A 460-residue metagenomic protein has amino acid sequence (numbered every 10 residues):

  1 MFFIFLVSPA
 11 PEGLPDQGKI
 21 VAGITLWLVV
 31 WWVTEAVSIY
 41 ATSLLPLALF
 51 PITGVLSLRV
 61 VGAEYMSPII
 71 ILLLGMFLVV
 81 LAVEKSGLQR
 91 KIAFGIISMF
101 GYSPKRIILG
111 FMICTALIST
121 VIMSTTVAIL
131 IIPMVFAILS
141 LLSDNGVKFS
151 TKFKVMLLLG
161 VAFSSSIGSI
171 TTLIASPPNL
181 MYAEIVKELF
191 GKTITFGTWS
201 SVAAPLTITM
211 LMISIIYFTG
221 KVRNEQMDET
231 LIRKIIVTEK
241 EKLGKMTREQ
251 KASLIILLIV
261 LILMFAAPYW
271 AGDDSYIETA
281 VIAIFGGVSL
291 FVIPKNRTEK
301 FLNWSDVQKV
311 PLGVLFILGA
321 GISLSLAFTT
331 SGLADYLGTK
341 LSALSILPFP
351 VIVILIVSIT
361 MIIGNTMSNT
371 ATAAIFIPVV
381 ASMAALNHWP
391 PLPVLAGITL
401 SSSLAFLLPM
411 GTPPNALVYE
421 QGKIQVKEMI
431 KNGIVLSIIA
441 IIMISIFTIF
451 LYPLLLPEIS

Functional and structural regions predicted by a protein language model:
M1-V7, K85-L88, S124, V147-F163 (+7 more regions): Juxtamembrane and boundary regions of transmembrane helices in multi-pass small-molecule transporters and channels
F3, G23-V30, L45, L49 (+13 more regions): Lipid-exposed faces of alpha-helical membrane segments in multi-pass integral membrane proteins
A10, W27, Y40-K148, Q308 (+2 more regions): Membrane-embedded alpha-helical segments and adjacent helix-loop junctions characteristic of multi-pass solute
P11-I20, W31-W32, R59-P68, K192-P205 (+5 more regions): Interfacial loop-to-helix junctions that mark the boundaries of transmembrane helices in multi-pass membrane
P11-P15, W27-L44, T125, I216-T219 (+3 more regions): Flexible hinge motifs at transmembrane-helix junctions and intramembrane kinks/re-entrant loops in multi-pass membrane
P68-L78, T120-I131, W199-I215, S275-F285 (+1 more regions): Alpha-helical transmembrane segments
L73, K105-S119, N145-G168, I194-V202 (+2 more regions): Alpha-helical transmembrane segments of multi-pass membrane proteins
D144-N145, A204, F316-L324, F328-T329 (+2 more regions): C-terminal transmembrane helix pair
